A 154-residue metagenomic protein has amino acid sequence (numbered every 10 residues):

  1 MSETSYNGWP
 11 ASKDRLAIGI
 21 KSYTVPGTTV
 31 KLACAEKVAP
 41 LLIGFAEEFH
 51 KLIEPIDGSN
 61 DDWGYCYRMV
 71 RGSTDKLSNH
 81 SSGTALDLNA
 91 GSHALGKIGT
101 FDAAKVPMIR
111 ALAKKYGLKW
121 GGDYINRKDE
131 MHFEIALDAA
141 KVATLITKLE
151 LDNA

Functional and structural regions predicted by a protein language model:
M1-P55: Active-site acidic/histidine clusters and adjacent loop/turn architecture that either coordinate catalytic ions
S5, G64-C66, K115: Intrinsically disordered, low-complexity N-terminal regions enriched in serine/proline/glycine with scattered basic
P10-K13, G27, E36, M69-T74 (+2 more regions): Solvent-exposed, flexible loop/coil residues
K13, K51-G58, Y116-D123: Short secondary-structure junctions
P40-T84, S92: Active-site-adjacent loop/helix surface patches within enzyme catalytic domains that shape the substrate-binding cleft
S73, L77-L86, A90-A154: Catalytic cores and adjacent binding grooves of peptidoglycan-active enzymes
